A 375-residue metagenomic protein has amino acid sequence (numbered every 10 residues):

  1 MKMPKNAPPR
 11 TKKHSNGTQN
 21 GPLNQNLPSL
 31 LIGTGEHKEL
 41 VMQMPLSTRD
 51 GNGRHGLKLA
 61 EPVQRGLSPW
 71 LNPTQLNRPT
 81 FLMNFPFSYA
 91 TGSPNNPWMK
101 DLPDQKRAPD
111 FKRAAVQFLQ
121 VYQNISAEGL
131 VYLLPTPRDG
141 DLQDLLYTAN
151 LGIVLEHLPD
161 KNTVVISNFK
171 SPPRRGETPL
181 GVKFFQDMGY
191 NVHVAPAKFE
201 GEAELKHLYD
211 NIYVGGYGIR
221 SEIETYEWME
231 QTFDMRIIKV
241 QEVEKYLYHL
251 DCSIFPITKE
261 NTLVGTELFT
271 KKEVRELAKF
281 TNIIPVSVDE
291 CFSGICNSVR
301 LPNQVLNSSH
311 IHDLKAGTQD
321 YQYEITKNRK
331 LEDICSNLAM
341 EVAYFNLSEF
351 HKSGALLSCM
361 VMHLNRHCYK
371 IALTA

Functional and structural regions predicted by a protein language model:
K2-P4, R10, G17, G21-A375: The feature marks the mature, well-folded catalytic cores of soluble enzymes
